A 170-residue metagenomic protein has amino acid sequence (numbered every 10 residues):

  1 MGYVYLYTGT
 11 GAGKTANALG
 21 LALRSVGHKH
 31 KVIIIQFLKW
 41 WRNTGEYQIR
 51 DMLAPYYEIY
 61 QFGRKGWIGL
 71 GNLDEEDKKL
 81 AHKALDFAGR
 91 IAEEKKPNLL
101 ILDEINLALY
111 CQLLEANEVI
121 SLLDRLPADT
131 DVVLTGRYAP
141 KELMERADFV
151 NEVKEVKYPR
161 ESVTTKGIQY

Functional and structural regions predicted by a protein language model:
G2-R90: Conserved P-loop
F37, E104-I105: Generic detector of well-ordered alpha-helical packing
G66-W67, F87-E93, I105-Y170: Replace "adjacent to P-loop NTPase cores in ATP/GTP-dependent enzymes" with "adjacent to NTP-binding cores
K95-N98: Short acidic/histidine-rich motifs immediately flanking catalytic phosphotransfer sites in two-component signaling
I101: Glycine-rich phosphate-binding loops of nucleotide-dependent enzymes
